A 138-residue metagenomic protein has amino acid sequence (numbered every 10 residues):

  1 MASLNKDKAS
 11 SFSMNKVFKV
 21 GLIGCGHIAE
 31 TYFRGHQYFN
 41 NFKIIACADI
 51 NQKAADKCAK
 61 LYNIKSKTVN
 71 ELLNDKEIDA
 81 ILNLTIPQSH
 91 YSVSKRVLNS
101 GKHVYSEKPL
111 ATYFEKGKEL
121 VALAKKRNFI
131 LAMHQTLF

Functional and structural regions predicted by a protein language model:
A2-Y62: N-terminal Rossmann-like dinucleotide-binding module
F42, K102, F129-I130: Short, well-ordered coil/turn segments that N-cap beta-strands
I45, K65-K67, A132: General small-molecule cofactor/ligand-binding pocket signal
A46, K57, D79-A80, I130: Short, Asp-centered acidic motifs that coordinate Mg2+ and/or phosphate in catalytic or ligand-binding sites
I50, E115, L137-F138: Short beta->alpha linker loops
I64-L123: Beta-loop-alpha module in the N-terminal Rossmann-like domain of NAD(P)-dependent dehydrogenases, especially those
S89, P109, A132-F138: Rossmann-like NAD(P)(H) cofactor-binding subdomain of soluble oxidoreductases
E119-T136: Rossmann-fold dehydrogenase core element
